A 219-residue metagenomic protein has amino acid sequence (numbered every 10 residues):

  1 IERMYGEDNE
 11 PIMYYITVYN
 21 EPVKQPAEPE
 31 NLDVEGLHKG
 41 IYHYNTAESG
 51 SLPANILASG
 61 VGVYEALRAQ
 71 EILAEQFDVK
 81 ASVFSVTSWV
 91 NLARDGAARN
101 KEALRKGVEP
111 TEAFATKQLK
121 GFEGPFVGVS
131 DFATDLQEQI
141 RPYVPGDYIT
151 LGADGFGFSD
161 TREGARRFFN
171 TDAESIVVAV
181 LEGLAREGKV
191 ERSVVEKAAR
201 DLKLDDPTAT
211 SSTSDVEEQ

Functional and structural regions predicted by a protein language model:
I1-Q219: Thiamine diphosphate
